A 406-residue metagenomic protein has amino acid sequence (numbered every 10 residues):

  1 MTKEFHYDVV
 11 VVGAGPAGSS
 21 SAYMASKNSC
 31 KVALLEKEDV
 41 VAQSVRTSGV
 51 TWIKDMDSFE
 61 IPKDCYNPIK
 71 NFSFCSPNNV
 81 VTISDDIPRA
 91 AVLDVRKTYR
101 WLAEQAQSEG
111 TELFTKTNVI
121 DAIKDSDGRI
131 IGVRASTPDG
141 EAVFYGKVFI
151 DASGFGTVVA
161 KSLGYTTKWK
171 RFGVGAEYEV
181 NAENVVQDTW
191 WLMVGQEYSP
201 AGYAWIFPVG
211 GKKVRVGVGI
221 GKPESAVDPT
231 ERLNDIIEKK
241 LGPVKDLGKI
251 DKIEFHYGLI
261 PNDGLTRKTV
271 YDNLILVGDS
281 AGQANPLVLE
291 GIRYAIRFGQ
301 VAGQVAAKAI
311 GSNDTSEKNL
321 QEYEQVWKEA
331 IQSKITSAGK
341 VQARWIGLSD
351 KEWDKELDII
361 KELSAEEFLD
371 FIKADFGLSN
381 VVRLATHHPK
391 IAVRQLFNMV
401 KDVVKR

Functional and structural regions predicted by a protein language model:
K3-G15: Beta1/beta-strand and adjacent pyrophosphate-binding region of the FAD-binding site in flavoprotein oxidoreductases
A14, S26-V45: Glycine-rich FAD pyrophosphate-binding loop
G18-S19: N-terminal Rossmann-fold NAD(P) dinucleotide-binding loop
E38-S73: N-terminal FAD cofactor-binding segment of flavoenzymes
D85-Q105, V158, G221-P229: Short beta-strand to alpha-helix junction loop
S108-K245: Predominantly flavin-linked oxidoreductase catalytic cores and closely associated redox partners
N118, E224-V305, A309-G311, E317: FAD/FMN-dependent oxidoreductases across multiple families
A307-R406: C-terminal helical "tail/cap" subdomain of flavin- and related membrane-associated enzymes
